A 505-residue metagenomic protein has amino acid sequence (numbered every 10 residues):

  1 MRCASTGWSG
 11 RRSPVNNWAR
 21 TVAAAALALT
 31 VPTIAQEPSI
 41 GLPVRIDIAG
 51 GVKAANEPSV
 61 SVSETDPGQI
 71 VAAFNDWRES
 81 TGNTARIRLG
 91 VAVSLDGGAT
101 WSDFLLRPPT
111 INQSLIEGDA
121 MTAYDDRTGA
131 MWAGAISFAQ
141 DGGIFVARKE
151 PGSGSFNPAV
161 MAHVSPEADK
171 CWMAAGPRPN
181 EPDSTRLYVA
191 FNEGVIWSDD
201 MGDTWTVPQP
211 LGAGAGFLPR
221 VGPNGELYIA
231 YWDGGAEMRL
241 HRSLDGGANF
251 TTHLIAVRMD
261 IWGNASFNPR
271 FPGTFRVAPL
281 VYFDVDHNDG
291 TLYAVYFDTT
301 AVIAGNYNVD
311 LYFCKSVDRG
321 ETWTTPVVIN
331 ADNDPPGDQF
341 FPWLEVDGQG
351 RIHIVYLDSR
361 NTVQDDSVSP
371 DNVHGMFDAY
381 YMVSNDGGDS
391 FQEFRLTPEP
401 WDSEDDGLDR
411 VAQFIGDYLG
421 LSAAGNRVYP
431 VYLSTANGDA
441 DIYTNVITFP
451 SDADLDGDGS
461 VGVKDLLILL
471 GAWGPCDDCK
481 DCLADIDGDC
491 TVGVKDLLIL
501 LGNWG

Functional and structural regions predicted by a protein language model:
A4, R239, Y312, A472-D478: Secretory pathway export signals and precursors
S5-A23: Bacterial N-terminal signal peptides that target proteins for export
S9, N249, I329, S390 (+2 more regions): Secreted/processed peptides and extracellular or luminal domains of membrane proteins
V22-P32: Bacterial N-terminal signal peptides
P32-I34, P475: Intrinsic disorder/low-complexity segments in short proteins, especially the signal peptide and propeptide regions
Q36-P450: C-terminal PAP-associated
F449-G505: Cellulosome-associated attachment modules in secreted, modular CAZymes
